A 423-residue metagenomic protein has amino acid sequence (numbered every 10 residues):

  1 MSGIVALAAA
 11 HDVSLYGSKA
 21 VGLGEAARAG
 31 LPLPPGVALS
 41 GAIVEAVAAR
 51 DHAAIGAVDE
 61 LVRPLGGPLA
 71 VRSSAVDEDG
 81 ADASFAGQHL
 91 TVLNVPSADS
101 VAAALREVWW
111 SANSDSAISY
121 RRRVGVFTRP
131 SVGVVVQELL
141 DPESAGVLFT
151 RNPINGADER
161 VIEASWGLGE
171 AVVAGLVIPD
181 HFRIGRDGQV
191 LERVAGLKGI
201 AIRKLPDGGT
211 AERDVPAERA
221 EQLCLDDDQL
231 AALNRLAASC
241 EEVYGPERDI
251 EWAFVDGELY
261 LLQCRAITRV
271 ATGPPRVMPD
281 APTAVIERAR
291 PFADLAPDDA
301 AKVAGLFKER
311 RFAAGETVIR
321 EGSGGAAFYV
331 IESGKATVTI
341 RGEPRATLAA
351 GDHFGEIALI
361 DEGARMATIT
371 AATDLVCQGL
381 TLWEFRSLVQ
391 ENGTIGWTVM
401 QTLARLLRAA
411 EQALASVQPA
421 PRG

Functional and structural regions predicted by a protein language model:
M1-V135, S144, A220-G245, L261-Q263 (+1 more regions): N-terminal beta-alpha lobe that positions the nucleotide/phosphoryl donor in ATP/NTP-coupled carboxylate activation
V21, Q88-S116, A145-D207, Q263-A281: Extended active-site and interfacial segments that coordinate phosphate-rich ligands in large catalytic machineries
A164-D249, F254-D256: Conserved catalytic alpha/beta cores of large enzymes that bind or transform nucleotide phosphates and polynucleotides
W252, G257-T268, Y329-V330: A short beta-strand motif that forms the metal-chelation/ATP-contact edge of phosphoryl-transfer active sites
P274-T283, R290-D298, G423: A short, N-terminal "cap"/entry segment at the start of jelly-roll beta-barrel domains of the cupin/DSBH fold
E287-R341, L348: Regulatory nucleotide-sensing modules
P344-A409: Cyclic-nucleotide recognition modules
Q412-G423: Signal-transducing coiled-coil/dimerization helices and immediately adjacent hinge/linker segments that couple sensory
